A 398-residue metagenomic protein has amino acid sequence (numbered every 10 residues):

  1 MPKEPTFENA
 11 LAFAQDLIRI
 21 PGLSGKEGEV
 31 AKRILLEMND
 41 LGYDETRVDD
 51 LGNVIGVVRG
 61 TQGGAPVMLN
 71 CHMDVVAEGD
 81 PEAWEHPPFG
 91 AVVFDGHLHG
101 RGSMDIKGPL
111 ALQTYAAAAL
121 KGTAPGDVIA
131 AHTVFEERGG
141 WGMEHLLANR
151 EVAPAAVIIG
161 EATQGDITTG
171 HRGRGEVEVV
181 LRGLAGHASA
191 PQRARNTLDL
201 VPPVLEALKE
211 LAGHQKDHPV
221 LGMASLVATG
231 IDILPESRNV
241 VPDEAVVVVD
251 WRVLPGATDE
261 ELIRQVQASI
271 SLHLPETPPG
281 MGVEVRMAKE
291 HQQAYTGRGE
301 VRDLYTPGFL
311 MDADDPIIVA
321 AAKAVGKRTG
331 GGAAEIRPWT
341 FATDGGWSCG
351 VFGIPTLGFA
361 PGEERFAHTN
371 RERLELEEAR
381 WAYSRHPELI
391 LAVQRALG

Functional and structural regions predicted by a protein language model:
M1-E78, E244-V248, L262-Q265, L376-E378: N-terminal helical capping/dimerization or prosegment-like subdomains of hydrolases acting on amide or phosphate bonds
P5, E178-G398: Metal-dependent amide/peptide-bond hydrolase catalytic core, centered on the "pita-bread" metallohydrolase fold
I34, L110-L120, M143-L146, V201-V204 (+3 more regions): Buried hydrophobic packing segments
T46, G56, A91-V93, A228-I231: A structural signal for short hydrophobic beta-strand segments in well-ordered beta-sheet cores
G64-H132: Active-site metal-coordination/substrate-binding segment of hydrolases, especially metallo-dependent peptidases
N70-H72, A131-T133, I158-E161, V180-R182 (+1 more regions): Short beta-strand segments
E78-V93, T169-V180, A320-A324: Acidic-glycine-rich active-site phosphate/pyrophosphate-binding loop
I106-E176, G398: Acidic/histidine-rich catalytic neighborhood of metal-dependent amide-processing enzymes
